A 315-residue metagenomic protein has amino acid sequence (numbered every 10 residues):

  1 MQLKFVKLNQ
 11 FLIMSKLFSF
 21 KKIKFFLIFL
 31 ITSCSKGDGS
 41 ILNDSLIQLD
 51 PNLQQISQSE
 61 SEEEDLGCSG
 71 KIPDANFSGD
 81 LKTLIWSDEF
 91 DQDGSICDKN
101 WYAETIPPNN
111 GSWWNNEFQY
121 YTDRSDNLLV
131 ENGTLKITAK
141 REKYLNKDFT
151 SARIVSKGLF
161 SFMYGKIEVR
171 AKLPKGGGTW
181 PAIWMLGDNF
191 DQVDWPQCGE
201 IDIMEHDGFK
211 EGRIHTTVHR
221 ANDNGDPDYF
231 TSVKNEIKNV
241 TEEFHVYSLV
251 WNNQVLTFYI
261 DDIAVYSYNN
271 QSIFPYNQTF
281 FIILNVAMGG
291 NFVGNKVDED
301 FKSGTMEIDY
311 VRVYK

Functional and structural regions predicted by a protein language model:
M1-F20: N-terminal secretory signal peptides that target proteins for export/translocation
S19-I28: Sec-dependent signal peptide recognition, specifically the positively charged N-region followed immediately by
T32-S33: C-terminal motif of bacterial Sec signal peptides marking the signal peptidase cleavage site
G37-L46: Bacterial Sec signal peptide processing site at the extreme N-terminus
I47-K315: GH16 jelly-roll
